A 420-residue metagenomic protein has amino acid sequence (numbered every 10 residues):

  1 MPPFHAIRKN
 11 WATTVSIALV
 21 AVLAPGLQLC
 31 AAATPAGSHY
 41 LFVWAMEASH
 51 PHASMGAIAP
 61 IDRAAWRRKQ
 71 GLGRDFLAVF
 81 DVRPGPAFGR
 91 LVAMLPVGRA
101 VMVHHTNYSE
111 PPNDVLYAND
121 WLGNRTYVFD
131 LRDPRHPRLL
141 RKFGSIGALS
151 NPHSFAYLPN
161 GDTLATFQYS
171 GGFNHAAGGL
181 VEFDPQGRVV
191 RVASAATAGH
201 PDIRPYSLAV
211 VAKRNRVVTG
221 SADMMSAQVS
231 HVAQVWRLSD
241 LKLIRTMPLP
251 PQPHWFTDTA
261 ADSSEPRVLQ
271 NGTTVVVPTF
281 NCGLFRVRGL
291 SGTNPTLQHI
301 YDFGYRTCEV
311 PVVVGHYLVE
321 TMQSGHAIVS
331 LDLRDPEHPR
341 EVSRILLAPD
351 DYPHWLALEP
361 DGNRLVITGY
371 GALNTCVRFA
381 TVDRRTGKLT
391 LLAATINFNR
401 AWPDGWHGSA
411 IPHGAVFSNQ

Functional and structural regions predicted by a protein language model:
K69-G73, W121-N124, G172-A177, M225-H231 (+3 more regions): Short, solvent-exposed loop/turn segments at conserved positions within beta-propeller repeat blades
L72, G98-P111, I146-P159, A198-R216 (+4 more regions): Beta-rich, blade/repeat-based domains predominating in secreted/periplasmic proteins but also intracellular
F80-A87, V128-P137, Q186-R188, V235-I244 (+3 more regions): Short loop/turn segments immediately following beta-strands, especially the blade-tip and inter-blade linker loops
F88-A156: Blade-loop segments of beta-propeller domains
L131-A212: Asp-box/WD-like beta-propeller blade repeats and closely related beta-sheet repeat scaffolds
G304-F379: Loop/turn-rich, solvent-exposed surfaces of beta-rich toroidal or solenoidal domains
N363-Q420: Blade-level signature of beta-propeller repeat domains, shared across WD40, Kelch, NHL, RCC1 and BNR/Asp-box propellers
